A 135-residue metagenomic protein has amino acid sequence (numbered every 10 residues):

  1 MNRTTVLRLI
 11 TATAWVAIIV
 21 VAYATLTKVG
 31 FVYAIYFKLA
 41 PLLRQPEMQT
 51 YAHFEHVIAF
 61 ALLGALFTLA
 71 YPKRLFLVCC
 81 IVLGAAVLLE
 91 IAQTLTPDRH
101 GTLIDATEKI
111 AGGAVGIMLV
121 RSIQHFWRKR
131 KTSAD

Functional and structural regions predicted by a protein language model:
M1-I104, I110, A114-D135: Bulky hydrophobic segments
